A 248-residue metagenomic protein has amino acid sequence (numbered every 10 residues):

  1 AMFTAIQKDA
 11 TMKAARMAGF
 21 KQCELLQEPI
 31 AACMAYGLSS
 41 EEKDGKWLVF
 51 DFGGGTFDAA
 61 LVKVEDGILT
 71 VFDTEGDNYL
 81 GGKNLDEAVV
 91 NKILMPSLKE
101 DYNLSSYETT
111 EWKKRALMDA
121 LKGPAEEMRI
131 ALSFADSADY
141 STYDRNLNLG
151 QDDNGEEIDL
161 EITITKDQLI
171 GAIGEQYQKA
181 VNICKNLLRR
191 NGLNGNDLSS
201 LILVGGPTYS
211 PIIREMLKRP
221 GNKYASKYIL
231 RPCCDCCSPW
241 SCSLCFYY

Functional and structural regions predicted by a protein language model:
A1-Y248: Oxyanion-binding/catalytic loops of NTP- or PPi-dependent enzymes
